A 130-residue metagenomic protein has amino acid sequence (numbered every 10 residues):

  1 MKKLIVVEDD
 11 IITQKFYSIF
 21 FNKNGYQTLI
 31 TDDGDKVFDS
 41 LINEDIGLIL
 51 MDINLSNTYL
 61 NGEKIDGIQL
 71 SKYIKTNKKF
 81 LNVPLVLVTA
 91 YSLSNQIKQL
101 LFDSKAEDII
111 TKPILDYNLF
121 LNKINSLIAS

Functional and structural regions predicted by a protein language model:
E8: Conserved acidic carboxylate
I11-D35: Two-component/phosphorelay signaling modules centered on CheY-like receiver
I30-L50, S56-T58: Acidic, metal-coordinating helix/loop segments flanking the phosphotransfer/catalytic sites of two-component signaling
D45-G47, K78-P84: His-Asp phosphorelay/catalytic-motif detector in bacterial-type signaling
D52-I74: Conserved phosphotransfer microenvironments
N61-G62, Q69, L81, S92-I110 (+1 more regions): Alpha4 helix (beta4-alpha4-beta5 surface) of REC/receiver domains from two-component response regulators
V88-T89: Hydrophobic/aromatic residues positioned on beta-strands within the core alpha/beta folds
L119-S130: The C-terminal output helix
